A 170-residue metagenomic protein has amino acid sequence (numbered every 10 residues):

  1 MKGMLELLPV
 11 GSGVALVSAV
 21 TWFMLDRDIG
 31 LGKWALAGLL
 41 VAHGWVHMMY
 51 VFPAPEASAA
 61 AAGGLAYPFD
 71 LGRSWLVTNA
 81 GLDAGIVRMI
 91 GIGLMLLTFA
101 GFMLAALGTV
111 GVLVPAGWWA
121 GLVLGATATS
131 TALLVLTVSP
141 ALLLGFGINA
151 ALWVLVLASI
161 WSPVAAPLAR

Functional and structural regions predicted by a protein language model:
K2-R170: Membrane-interface extramembranous regions
